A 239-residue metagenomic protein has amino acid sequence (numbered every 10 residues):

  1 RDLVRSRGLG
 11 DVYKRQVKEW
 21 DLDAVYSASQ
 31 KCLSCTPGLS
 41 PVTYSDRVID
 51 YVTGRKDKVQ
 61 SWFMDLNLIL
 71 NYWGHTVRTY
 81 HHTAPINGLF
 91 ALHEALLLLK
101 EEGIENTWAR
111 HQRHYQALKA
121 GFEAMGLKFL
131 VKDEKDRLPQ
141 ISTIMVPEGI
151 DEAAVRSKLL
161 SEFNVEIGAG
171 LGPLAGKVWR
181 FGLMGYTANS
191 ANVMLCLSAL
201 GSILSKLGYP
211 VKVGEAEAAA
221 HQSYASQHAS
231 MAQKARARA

Functional and structural regions predicted by a protein language model:
D2-Y13: Single conserved hydrophobic/aromatic residue that forms the stacking wall/gate of nucleotide- or nucleobase-binding
Q16-Q30: Conserved active-site segment immediately N-terminal to the catalytic lysine that forms the internal aldimine
L33-A124, A239: Active-site C-terminal subdomain of aminotransferase-like
G103-R110, A124-D133, G170-G172, L207-A219: Flexible, glycine/charged-enriched surface loops at secondary-structure junctions
K128-E162: Conserved PLP-binding catalytic core of the aspartate aminotransferase-like
L159-I167, G201-L204: A common structural junction motif
P173, K177-A239: PLP-dependent enzyme catalytic core of the Aspartate aminotransferase-like
